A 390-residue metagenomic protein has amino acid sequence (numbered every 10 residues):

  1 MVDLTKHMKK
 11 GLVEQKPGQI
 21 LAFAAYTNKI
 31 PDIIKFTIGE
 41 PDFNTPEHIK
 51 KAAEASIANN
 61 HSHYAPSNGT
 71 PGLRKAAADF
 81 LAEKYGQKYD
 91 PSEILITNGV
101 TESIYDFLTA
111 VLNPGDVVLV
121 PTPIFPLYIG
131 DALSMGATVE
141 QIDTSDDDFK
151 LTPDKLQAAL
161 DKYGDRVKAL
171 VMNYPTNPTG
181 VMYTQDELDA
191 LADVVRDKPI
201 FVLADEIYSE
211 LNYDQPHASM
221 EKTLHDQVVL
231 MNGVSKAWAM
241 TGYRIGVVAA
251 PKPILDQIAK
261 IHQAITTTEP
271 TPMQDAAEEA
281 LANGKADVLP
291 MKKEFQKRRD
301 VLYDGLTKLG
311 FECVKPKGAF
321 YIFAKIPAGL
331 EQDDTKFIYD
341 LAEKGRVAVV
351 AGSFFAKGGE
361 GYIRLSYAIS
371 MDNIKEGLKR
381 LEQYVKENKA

Functional and structural regions predicted by a protein language model:
V2-G99, D106, A280-N283, E387-A390: N-terminal small-domain helix-loop-helix segment of the aminotransferase-like
P46, Q227-G318: PLP-dependent aminotransferase class I/II
D79, A158-D161, L330-Q332, D340-V349 (+1 more regions): PLP-dependent enzyme catalytic core of the Aspartate aminotransferase-like
K88-I94, P114-V117, R166, D226-Q227: Short acidic capping loops at alpha-helix termini that bridge into adjacent secondary structure
A110-A132: Conserved PLP-anchoring active-site segment centered on the Schiff-base-forming lysine
L133-V139: A short helix-loop-beta submotif of the ANL/AMP-binding
T144-Q215: Active-site phosphate-binding strand-loop segment of PLP-dependent enzymes
F295-Q296, L309-K344: Conserved PLP-binding catalytic core of the aspartate aminotransferase-like
